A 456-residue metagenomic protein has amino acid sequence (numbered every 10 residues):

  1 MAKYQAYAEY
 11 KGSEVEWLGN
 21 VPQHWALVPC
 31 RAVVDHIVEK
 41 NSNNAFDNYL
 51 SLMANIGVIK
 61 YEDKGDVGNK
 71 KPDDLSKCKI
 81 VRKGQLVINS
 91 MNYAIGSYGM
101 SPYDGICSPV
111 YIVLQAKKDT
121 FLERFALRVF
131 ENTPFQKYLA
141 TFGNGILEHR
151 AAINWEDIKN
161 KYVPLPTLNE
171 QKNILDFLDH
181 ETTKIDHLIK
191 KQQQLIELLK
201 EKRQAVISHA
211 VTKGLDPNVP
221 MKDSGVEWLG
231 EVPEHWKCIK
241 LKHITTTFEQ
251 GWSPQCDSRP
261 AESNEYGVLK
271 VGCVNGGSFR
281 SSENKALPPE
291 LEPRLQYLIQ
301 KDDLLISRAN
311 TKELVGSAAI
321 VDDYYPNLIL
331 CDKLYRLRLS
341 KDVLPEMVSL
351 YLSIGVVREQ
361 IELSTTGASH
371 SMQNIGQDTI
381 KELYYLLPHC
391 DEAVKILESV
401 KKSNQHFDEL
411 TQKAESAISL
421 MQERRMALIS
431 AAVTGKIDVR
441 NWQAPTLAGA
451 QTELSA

Functional and structural regions predicted by a protein language model:
M1-E9, E14-N20, H24, P166-V219 (+2 more regions): Amphipathic alpha-helical coiled-coil/heptad-repeat segments
A8-S13, M91, G105-I112, I146-K172 (+2 more regions): A short glycine-rich beta-alpha junction/loop motif
E9-S42, N160, L168, K172 (+4 more regions): Non-catalytic DNA-recognition/assembly elements of restriction-modification systems
K11-E14, R31-S42, F46-K83, K242-S258 (+1 more regions): Sequence-specific dsDNA recognition surfaces
A45-V67, L86-I112, R124, R128 (+6 more regions): Short, ligand-facing micro-motifs at secondary-structure edges
D119-F125, V343-M347, V394: Short, conserved charged micro-motifs
A126, F130, Q171-I174, V348 (+2 more regions): Interdomain signal-transducing alpha-helices
